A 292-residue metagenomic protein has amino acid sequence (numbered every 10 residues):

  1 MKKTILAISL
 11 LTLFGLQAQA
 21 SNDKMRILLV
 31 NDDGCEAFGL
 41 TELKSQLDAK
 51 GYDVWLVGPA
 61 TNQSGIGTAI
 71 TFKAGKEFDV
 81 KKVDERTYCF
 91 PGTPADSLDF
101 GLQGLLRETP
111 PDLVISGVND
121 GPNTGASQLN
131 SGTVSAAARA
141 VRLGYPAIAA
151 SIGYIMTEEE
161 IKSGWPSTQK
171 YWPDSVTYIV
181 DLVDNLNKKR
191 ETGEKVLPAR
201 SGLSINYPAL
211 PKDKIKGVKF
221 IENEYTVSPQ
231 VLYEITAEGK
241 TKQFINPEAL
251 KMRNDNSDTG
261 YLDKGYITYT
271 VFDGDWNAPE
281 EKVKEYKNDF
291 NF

Functional and structural regions predicted by a protein language model:
T4-F14: Sec-dependent N-terminal signal peptides
L16-S21: Sec/Tat signal peptide C-region and signal peptidase I cleavage site
N22-D23, I27, F38-L102: A cross-family phosphate/adenosyl-ligand binding-site feature
R26, D112-L113: Structural motif
V30-D33, V57-N62, P91-T93, S116-D120 (+3 more regions): Active-site-proximal beta-strand/loop segments in catalytic clefts of secreted hydrolases
L129-S135: Charged helix-capping and loop-helix junction motifs
V141-S163: Glycine-rich phosphate/pyrophosphate-binding loops and their adjacent beta-strand/loop elements at enzyme active sites
P166-F292: Electrostatically charged, flexible surface regions
